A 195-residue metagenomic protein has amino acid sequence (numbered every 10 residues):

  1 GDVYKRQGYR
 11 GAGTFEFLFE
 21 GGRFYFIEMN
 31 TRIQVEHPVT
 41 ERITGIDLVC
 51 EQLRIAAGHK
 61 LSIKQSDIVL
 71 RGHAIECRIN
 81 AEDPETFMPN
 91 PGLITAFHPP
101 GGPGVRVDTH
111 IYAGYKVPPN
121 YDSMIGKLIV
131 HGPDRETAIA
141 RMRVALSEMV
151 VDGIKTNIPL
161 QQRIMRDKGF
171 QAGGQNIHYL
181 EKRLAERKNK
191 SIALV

Functional and structural regions predicted by a protein language model:
D2-V195: ATP-dependent carboxylate activation and anion-phosphoryl transfer catalytic cores that bind Mg-ATP to form
